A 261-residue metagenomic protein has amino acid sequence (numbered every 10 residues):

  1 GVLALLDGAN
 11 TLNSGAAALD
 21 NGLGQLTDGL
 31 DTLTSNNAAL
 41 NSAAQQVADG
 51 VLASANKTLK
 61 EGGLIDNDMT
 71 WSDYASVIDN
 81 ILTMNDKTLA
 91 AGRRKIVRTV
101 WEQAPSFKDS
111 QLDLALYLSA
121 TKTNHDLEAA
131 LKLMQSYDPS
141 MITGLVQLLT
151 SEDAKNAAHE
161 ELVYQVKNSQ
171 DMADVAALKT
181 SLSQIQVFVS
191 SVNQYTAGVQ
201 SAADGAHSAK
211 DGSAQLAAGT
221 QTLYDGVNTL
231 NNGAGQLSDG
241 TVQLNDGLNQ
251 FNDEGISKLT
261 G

Functional and structural regions predicted by a protein language model:
G1-G261: Long, amphipathic alpha-helical coiled-coil
